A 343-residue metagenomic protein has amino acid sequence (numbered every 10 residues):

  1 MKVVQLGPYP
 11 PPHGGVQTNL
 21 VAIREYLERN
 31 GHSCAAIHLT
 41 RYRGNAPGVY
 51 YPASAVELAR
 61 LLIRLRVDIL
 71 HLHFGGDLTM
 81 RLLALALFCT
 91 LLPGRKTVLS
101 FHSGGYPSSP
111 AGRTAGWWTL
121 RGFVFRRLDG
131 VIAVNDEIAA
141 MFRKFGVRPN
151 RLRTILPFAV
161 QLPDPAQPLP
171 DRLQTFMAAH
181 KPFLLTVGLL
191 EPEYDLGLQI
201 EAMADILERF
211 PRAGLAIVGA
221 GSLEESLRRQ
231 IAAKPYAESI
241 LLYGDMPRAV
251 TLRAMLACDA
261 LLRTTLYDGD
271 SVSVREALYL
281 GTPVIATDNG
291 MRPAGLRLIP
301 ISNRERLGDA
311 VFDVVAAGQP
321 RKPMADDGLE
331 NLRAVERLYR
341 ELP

Functional and structural regions predicted by a protein language model:
V4, R172-Y194, I200-M203: Conserved donor-binding/catalytic core segment of Leloir-type glycosyltransferases
G122, R126-Q167, G269: Donor nucleotide-sugar binding/catalytic pocket of nucleotide-sugar-dependent glycosyltransferases
R228-M246: Nucleotide-activated donor-binding/catalytic signature segment of Leloir-type glycosyltransferases, i.e., the conserved
D245-M246, R253-C258: Short alpha-helical donor nucleotide-sugar binding micro-motif in glycosyltransferases
L266: Aromatic "clamp/platform" in nucleotide-sugar-dependent glycosyltransferases that forms part of the donor/acceptor
Y279, P283-A286: Short hydrophobic beta-strand element within catalytic cores of glycosyltransferases and related nucleotide-activated
D288, P293-V314: Change "using UDP/GDP/dTDP sugars" to "using nucleotide sugars
A316-P343: A charged, aromatic-enriched C-terminal amphipathic alpha-helix characteristic of glycosyltransferases across folds
